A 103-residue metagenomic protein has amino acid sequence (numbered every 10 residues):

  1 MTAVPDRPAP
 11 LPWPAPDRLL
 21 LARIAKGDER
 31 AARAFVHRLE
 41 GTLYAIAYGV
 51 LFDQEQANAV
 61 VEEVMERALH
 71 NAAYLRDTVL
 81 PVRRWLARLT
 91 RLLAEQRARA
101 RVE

Functional and structural regions predicted by a protein language model:
M1-L19: Extreme N-terminal regulatory/targeting segments of RNA polymerase sigma factors
L11, A22-A45, L69: A short, charge-rich alpha-helical start-of-domain segment used by transcription regulators
L20, Y44, Q54-Y74: Conserved RNAP core-binding helix
A25-K26, E62-L80, A100-R101: Sigma70-family region 2
H37, N58, L80: Conserved catalytic core of two-component sensor histidine kinases
L43, A47, A72-A73, V82 (+1 more regions): Hydrophobic-face residues of short alpha-helical interaction/recognition segments
V50-F52: Short, charge-rich amphipathic alpha-helical segments embedded in non-transmembrane helical bundles/solenoids
